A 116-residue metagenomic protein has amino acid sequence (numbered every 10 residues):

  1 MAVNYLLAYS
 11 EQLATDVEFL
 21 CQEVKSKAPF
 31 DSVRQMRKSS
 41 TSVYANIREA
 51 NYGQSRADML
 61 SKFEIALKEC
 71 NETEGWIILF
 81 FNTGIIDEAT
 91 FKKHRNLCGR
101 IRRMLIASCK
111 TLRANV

Functional and structural regions predicted by a protein language model:
M1-V116: Amphipathic alpha-helical assembly/interaction segments
